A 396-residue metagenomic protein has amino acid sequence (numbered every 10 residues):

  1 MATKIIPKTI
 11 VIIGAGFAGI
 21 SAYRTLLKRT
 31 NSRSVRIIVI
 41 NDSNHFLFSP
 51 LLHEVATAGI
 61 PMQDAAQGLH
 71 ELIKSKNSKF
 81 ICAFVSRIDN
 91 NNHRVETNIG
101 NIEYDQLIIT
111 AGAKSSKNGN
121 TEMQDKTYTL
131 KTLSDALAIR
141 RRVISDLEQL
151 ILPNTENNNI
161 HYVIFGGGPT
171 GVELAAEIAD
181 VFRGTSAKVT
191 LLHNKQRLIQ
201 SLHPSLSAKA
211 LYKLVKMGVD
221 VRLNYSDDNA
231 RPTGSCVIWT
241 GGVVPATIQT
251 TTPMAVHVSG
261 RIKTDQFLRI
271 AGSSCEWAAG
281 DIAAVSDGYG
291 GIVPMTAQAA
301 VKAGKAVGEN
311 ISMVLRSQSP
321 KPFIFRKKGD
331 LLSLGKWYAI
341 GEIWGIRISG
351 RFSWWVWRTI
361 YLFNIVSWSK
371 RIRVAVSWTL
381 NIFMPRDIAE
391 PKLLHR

Functional and structural regions predicted by a protein language model:
M1-V11, S78-H161, I238: FAD-binding core/adjacent interface of flavoenzyme oxidoreductases
A2-K79, Y162-V163, P169-L202: Beta1-alpha1 glycine-rich phosphate/pyrophosphate-binding loop at the start of Rossmann-like nucleotide-binding domains
I5, A303, E309-R396: C-terminal, flexible cofactor-proximal segment of oxidoreductases
A18, G112-S115, G242-P245: Short glycine-rich anion-binding loops that position phosphate/pyrophosphate groups of nucleotides and phosphorylated
I38-I40, I81, I108, Y128 (+5 more regions): Hydrophobic/aromatic beta-strand patches that form the interior of the parallel beta-sheet core in alpha/beta enzyme
F80-I88, D180-Q266, I270-G272, P320: A Rossmann-like FAD-binding core segment of flavoenzymes
D125-K213, M217, V221-L223: Predominantly flavin-linked oxidoreductase catalytic cores and closely associated redox partners
D125-L152, N229-K302, E309: FAD-site-proximal beta/loop scaffold in flavoenzymes
